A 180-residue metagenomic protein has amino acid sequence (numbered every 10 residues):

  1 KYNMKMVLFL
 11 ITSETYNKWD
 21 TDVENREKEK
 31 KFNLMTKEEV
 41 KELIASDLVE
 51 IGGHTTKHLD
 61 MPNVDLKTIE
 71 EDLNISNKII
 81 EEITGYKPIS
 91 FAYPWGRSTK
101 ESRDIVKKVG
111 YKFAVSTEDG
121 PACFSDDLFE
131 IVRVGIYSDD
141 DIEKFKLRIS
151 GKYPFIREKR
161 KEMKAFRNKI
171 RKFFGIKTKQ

Functional and structural regions predicted by a protein language model:
K1, N63-Q180: C-terminal active-site subregion of NodB/CE4 polysaccharide deacetylases
Y2-T99, L128-I131: Metal-dependent polysaccharide deacetylase catalytic core of the NodB/CE4 family, i.e., the active-site-bearing domain
